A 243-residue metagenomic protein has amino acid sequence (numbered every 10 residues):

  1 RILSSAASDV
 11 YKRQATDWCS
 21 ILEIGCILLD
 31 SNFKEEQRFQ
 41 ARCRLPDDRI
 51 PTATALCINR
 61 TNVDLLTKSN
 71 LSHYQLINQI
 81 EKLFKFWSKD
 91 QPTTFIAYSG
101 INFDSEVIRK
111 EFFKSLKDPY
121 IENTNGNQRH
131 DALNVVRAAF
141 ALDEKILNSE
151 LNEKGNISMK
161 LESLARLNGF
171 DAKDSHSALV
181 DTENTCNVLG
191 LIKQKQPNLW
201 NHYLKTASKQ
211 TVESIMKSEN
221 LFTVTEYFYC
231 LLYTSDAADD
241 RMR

Functional and structural regions predicted by a protein language model:
R1-A7, Y11, Y233-R243: Single conserved hydrophobic/aromatic residue that forms the stacking wall/gate of nucleotide- or nucleobase-binding
A6, I101, Q128, A178 (+1 more regions): Hydrophobic transmembrane-helix microenvironments that flank and shape a buried ionizable site
D9-K117, S158, R166-N168: Conserved non-catalytic scaffold segment of RNase H-like nuclease domains
N59-R60, D131, G169, D181: Residue-level detector of functionally special positions within alpha-helical transmembrane segments of multi-pass
T94-I101, V107, D143-K209: Acidic, Mg2+-coordinating catalytic module of metal-dependent nucleases/exonucleases that use a two-metal-ion mechanism
D118-A132: Short, acidic/small-residue loops that bind anionic groups at enzyme active sites
Q128-E150: Short alpha-helix plus adjacent loop in nuclease-associated cores
G190-S235, R243: Acidic two-metal-ion nuclease catalytic site recognized across multiple nuclease folds, prominently DnaQ/RNase D-T
